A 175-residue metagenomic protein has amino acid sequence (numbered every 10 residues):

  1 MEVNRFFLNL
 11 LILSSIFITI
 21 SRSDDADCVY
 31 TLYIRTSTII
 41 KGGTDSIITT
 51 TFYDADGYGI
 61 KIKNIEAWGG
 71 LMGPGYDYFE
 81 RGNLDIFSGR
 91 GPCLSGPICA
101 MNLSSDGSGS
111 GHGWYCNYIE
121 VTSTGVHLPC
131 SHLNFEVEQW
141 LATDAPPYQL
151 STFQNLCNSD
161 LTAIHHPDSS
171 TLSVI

Functional and structural regions predicted by a protein language model:
E2-I175: Regulatory, non-catalytic segments
